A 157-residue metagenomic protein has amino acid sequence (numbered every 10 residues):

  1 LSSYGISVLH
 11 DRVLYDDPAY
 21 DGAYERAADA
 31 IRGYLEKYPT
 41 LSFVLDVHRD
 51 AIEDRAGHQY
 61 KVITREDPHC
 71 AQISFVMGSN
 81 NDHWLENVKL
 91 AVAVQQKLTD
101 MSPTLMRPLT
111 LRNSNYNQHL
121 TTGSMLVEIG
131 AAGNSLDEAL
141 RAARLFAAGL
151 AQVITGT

Functional and structural regions predicted by a protein language model:
L1-L41, A51-E53, G57, R144: N-terminal catalytic or cofactor-binding beta/alpha core of small enzyme domains
Y4-S7, Y38-F43, Q72, T104-L105 (+1 more regions): Loop/turn elements at helix/coil->beta-strand transitions in domains of secreted/extracellular proteins
L14-P18, R49-D54, N80-H83, S114-N117 (+1 more regions): Solvent-exposed loop/turn segments at secondary-structure junctions within structured extracellular/periplasmic domains
D21-E25, N81-K89, G133-R141: Soluble non-cytosolic domains of exported or imported proteins
A28-R32, V88-Q95, S124, L140-A147: Extracytoplasmic/secreted envelope proteins and their assembly/folding machinery, especially bacterial periplasmic
I52-D82: A short, glycine/acidic-enriched catalytic loop
H83-T110: Active-site-adjacent substrate-binding region of metalloamidase/peptidase-like peptide-processing proteins
R107-T157: Active-site-adjacent mobile loop/cap segments within catalytic or ligand-binding domains
